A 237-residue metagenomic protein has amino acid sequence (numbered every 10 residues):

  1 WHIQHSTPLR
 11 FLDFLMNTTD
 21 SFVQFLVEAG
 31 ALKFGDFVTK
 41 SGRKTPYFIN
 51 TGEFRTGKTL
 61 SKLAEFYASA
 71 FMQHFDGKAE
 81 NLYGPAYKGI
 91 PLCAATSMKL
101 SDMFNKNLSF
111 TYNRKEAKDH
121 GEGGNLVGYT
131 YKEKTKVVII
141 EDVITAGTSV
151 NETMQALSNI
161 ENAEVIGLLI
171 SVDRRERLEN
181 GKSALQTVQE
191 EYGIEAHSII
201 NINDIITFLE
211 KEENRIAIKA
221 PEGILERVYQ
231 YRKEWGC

Functional and structural regions predicted by a protein language model:
H2-I140, T145-C237: PRPP-associated nucleotide enzymes
